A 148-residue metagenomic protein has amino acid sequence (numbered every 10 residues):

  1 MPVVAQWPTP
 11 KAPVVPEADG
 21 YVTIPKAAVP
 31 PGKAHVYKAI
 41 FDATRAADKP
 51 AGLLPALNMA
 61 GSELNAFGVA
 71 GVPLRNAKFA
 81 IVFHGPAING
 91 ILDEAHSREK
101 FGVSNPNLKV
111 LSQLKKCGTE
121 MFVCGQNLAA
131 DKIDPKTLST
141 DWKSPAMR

Functional and structural regions predicted by a protein language model:
P2-V3: Cleavable N-terminal signal peptides
Q6-G20, E94-R148: A cross-taxonomic marker for long C-terminal extensions/tails that follow the last structured domain
A18, A27-K33: Acidic, glycine/proline-rich low-complexity segments that act as flexible tails and inter-domain linkers
G32-P50, I91-A95: Acidic/histidine-rich, surface-exposed loop or edge segments in extracytoplasmic proteins
K38-D42, F79-F83, E120-V123: Structural recognition of the beta-strand scaffold that forms the well-ordered cores of secreted hydrolase catalytic
A47-N58, F101-N105: Soluble non-cytosolic domains of exported or imported proteins
L53-V72: Histidine-anchored nucleotide/phosphate-binding helix
P73-I91: Acidic helix-start/capping segments at beta-turn-to-alpha-helix junctions
